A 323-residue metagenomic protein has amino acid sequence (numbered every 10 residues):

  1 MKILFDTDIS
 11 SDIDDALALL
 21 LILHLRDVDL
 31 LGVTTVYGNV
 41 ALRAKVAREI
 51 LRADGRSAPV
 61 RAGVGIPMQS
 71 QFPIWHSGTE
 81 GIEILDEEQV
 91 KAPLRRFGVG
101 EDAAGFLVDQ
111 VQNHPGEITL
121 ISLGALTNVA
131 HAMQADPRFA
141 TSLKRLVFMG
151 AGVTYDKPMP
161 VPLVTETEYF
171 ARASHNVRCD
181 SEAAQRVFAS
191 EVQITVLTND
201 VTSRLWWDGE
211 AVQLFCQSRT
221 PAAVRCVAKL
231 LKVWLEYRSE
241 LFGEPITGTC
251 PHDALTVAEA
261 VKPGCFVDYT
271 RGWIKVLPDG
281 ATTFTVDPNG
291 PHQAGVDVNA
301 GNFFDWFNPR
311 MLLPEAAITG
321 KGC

Functional and structural regions predicted by a protein language model:
M1, F5, L19-L25, D29-L30 (+2 more regions): Conformational coupling and interaction surfaces
M1-K45, P93-V196, T202: Active-site histidine-anchored catalytic micro-motif
D15, E80-I82, N128, H252: Histidine-centered active-site/metal-ligand motif
V40-V46, Q69, G152-D156, I274-G290: Short, mixed-charge aromatic SLiMs
R43-A44, P73, W207-A211: Short secondary-structure transition/capping segments
K45-N113, G280-A281, G290-V298, N308 (+2 more regions): Metal-dependent C-N hydrolase catalytic cores
I74-G81, P160-L163, V212: Short, surface-exposed amphipathic charged segments that create phosphate/polyanion-binding patches used for binding
